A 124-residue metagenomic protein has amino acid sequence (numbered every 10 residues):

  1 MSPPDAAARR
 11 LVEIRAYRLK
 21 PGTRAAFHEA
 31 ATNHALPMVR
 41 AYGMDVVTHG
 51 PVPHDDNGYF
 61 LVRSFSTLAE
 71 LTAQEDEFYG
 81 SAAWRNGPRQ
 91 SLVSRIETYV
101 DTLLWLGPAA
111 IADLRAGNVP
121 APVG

Functional and structural regions predicted by a protein language model:
S2-A7, E29-V47, D55, S64-L104 (+1 more regions): An amphipathic, aromatic/His-enriched active-site/gating alpha helix that lines ligand/cofactor pockets
P3, A7-F27, M38, Y42 (+2 more regions): Surface-exposed interaction/gating patches
R10, N57-G58: Conserved catalytic motifs of the protein kinase core domain
A16-L19, R63-T67: Short beta-strand-to-loop capping motifs
G50: Surface loop/turn signatures of beta-propeller and other carbohydrate-active proteins
